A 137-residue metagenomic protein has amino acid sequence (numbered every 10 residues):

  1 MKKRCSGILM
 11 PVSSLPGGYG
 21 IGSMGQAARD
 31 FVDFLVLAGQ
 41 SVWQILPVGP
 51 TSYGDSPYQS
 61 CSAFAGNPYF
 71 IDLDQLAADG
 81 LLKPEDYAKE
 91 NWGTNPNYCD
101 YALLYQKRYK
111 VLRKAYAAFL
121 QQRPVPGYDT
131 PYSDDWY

Functional and structural regions predicted by a protein language model:
K2-Y137: Acidic/aromatic-lined carbohydrate-recognition and catalytic surfaces of CAZymes acting on diverse glycans
